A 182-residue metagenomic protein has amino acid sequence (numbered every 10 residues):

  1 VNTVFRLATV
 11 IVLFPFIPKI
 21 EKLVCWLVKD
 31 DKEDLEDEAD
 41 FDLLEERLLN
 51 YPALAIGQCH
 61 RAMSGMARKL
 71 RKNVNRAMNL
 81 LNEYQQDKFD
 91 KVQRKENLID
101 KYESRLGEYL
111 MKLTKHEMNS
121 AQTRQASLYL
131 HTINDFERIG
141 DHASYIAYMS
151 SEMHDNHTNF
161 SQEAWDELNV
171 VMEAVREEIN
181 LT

Functional and structural regions predicted by a protein language model:
V1-T182: Cytosolic, long alpha-helical scaffolding segments
